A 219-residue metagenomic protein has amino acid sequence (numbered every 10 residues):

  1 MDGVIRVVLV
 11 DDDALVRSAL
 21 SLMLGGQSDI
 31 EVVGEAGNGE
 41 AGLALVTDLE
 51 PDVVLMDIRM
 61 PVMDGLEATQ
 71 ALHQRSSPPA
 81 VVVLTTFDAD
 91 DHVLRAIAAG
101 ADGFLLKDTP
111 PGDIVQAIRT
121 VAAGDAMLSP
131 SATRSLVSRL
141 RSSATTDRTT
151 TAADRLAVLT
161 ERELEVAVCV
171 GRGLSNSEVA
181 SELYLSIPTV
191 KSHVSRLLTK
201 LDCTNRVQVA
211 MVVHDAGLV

Functional and structural regions predicted by a protein language model:
N38-A41, M63-E67: Acidic catalytic/metal-coordinating carboxylates
A44, L66-P78: Short amphipathic alpha-helix used as the core "switch/output" element in two-component signaling
L49-L55: Active-site beta3 strand of CheY-like receiver
D57, T85: Active-site residues of response regulator receiver
M60: Receiver (REC) domain active-site loop signature in two-component systems and cognate sites in sensor histidine kinases
H92-A98, D108-A157, E161, E165 (+1 more regions): Short, flexible helix-to-coil linker/hinge segments that flank and couple to helix-turn-helix
G173-Q208: Recognition helix of helix-turn-helix DNA-binding domains
